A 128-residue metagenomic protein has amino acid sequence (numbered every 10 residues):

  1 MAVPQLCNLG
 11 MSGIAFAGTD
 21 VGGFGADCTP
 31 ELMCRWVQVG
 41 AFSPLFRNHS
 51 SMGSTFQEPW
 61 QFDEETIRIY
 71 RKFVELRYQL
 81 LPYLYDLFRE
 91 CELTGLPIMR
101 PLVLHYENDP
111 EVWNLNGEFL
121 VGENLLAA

Functional and structural regions predicted by a protein language model:
M1-A128: Catalytic-domain carbohydrate-binding cleft regions of carbohydrate-active enzymes
